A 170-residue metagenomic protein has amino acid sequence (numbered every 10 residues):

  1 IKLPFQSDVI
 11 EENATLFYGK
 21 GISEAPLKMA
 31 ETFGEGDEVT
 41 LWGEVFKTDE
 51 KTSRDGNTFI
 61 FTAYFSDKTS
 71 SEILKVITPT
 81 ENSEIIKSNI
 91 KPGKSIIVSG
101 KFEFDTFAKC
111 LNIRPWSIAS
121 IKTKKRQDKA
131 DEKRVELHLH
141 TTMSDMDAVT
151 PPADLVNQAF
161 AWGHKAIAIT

Functional and structural regions predicted by a protein language model:
I1-T170: Phosphodiester-processing cores and adjacent nucleic acid-binding clamps
